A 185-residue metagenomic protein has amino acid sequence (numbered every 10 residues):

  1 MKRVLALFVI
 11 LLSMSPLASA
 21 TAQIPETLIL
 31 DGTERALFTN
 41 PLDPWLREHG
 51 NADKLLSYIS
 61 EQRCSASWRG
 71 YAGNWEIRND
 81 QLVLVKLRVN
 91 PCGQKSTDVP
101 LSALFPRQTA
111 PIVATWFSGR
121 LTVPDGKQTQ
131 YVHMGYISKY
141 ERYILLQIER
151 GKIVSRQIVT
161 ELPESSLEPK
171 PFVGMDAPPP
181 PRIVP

Functional and structural regions predicted by a protein language model:
M1-V4: Positively charged n-region of N-terminal signal peptides that target proteins for export
A6-S15: Bacterial N-terminal signal peptides
L17-P185: Intrinsically disordered, low-complexity acidic regions enriched in Pro/Ser/Thr
